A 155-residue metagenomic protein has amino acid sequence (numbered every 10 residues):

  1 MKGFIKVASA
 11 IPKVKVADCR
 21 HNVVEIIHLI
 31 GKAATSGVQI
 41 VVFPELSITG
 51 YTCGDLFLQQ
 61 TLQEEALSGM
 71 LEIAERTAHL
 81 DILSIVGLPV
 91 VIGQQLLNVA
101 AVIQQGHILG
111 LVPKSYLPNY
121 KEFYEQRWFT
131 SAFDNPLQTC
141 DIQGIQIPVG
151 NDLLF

Functional and structural regions predicted by a protein language model:
M1-F155: Enzyme catalytic cores with a strong preference for nitrogen-chemistry domains
